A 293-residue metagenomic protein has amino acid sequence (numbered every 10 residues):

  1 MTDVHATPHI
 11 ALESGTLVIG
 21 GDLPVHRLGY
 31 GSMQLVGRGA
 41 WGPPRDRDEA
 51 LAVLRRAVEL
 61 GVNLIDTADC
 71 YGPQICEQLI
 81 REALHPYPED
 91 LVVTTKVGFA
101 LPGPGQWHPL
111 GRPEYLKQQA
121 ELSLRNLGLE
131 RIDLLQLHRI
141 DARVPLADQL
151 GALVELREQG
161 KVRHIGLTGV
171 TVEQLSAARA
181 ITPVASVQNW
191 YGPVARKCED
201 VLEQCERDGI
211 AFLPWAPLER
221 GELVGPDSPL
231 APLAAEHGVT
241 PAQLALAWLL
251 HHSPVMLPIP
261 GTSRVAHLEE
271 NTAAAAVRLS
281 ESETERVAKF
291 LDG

Functional and structural regions predicted by a protein language model:
M1-L91, D292: N-terminal binding-site loop/beta-alpha segment at the start of enzyme catalytic domains that lines or forms
D3-A11, I140-G293: Beta/alpha (TIM)-barrel catalytic core signal, keyed to glycine-rich beta->alpha loops juxtaposed to Asp/Glu that bind
G20, E59, R81-V92, L124-G128 (+2 more regions): Acidic (Asp/Glu)-rich catalytic clusters
G21-W41, T94-W107, R131, Q136 (+1 more regions): N-terminal small/glycine-rich loop or linker at the start of catalytic domains across soluble metabolic enzymes
R27, L64, R131-L134, H164 (+1 more regions): Residues at the N-termini of beta-strands
G42-E49, I75, L79, W107-Q118 (+4 more regions): Alpha-helix N-cap and loop-to-helix initiation/capping positions
P43-A57, G111-L127, T171-A177: Short, acidic/polar
L124-A142: Active-site groove signature of glycoside hydrolases
